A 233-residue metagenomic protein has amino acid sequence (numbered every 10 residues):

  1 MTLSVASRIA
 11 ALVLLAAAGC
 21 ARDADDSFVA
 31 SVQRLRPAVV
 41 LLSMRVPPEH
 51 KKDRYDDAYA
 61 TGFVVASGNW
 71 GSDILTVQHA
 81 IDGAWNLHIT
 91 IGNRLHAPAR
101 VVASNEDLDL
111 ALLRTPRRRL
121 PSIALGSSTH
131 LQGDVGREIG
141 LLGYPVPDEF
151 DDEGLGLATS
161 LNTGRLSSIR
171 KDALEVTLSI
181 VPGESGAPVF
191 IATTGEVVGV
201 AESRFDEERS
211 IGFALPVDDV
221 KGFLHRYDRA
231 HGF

Functional and structural regions predicted by a protein language model:
M1-A10: Bacterial N-terminal signal peptides that target proteins for export
D23-V29, R45-I74, L95-P98, G186 (+1 more regions): A conserved glycine-rich beta-strand in the N-terminal activation segment of trypsin-fold
D23-V32, L42, L87, L120-S122 (+3 more regions): C-terminal cap/linker of serine protease catalytic domains
S27, P121-L174, I180-E184, E202-G212: Flexible, gly/ser-rich surface segments that form the specificity/activation loops bordering the active-site cleft
R34-E49, I139-L141: A short, Trp-centered hydrophobic/proline-enriched beta-strand micro-motif
Y59, V65-L110, T115-R118, I139 (+1 more regions): Catalytic-histidine neighborhood of serine endopeptidases, predominantly the chymotrypsin-like S1/PA family
F63, S179-A201: Catalytic nucleophile loop of clan PA
